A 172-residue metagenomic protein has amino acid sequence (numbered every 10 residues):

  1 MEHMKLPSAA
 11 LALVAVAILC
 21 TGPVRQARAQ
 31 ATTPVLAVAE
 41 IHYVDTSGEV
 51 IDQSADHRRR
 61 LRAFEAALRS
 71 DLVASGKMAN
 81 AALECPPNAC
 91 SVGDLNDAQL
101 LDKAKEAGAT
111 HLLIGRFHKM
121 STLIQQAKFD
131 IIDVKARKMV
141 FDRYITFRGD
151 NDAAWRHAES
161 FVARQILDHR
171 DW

Functional and structural regions predicted by a protein language model:
M1-L6: N-terminal secretory signal peptides that target proteins for export/translocation
A10-G22: Bacterial N-terminal signal peptides
P23-A29: Sec/Tat signal peptide C-region and signal peptidase I cleavage site
A29-T46, D71-M78, K103-E106, H118-Q126 (+1 more regions): C-terminal/domain-edge helix-coil "capping" segments
S47-Q53: Short acidic, glycine/proline-rich loop/turn micro-motifs
S54-P86: N-terminal, post-signal-peptide region of Sec/Tat-exported proteins
R60, F64, L68, Q99-L100 (+2 more regions): Stable alpha-helical elements in mature extracytoplasmic
A74-I114: Short, solvent-exposed, polar/charged sequence segments at loop or secondary-structure edges
